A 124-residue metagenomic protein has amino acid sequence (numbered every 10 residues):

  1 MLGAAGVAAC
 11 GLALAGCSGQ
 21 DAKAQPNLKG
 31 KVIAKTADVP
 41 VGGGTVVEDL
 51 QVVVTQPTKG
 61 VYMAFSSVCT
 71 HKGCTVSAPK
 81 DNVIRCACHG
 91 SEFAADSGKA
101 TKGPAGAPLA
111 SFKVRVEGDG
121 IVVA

Functional and structural regions predicted by a protein language model:
M1-A4: N-terminal export and membrane-targeting signals
G6, C10, A15-D81, A94-A95 (+1 more regions): N-terminal pre-ligand scaffold of iron-sulfur
V83-G90, A100-L109: Short cysteine/histidine-rich metal-coordination sites, predominantly Zn2+-binding motifs
